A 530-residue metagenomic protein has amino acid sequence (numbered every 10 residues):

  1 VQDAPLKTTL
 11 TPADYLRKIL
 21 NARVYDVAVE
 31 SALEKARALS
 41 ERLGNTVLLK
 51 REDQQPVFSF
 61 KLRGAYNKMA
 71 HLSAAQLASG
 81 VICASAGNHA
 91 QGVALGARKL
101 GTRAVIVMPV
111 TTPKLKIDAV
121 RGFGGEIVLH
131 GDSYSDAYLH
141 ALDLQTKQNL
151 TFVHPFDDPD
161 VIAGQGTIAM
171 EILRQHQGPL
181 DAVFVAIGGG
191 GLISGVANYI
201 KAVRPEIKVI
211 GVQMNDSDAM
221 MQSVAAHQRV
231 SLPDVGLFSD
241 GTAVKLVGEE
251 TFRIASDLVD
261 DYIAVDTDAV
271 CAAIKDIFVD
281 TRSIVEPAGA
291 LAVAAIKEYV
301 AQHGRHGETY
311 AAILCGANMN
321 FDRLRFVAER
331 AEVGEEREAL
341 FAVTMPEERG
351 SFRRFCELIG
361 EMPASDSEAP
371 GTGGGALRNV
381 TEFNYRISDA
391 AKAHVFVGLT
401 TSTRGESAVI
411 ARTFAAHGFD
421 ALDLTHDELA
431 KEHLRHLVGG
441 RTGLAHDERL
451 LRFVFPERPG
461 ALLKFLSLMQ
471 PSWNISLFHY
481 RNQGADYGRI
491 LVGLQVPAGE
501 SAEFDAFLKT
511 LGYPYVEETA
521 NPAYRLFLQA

Functional and structural regions predicted by a protein language model:
V1-A461, F465-A530: PLP-dependent amino-acid enzyme catalytic core
